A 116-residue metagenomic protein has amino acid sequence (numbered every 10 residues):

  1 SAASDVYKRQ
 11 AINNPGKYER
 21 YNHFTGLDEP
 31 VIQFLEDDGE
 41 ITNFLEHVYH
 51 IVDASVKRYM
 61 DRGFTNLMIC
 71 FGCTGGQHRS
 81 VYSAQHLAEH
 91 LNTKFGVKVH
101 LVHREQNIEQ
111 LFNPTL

Functional and structural regions predicted by a protein language model:
A2-Y7: Short, small-residue-biased leader/transition segments that mark boundaries at the very start of proteins
R9-N14, Q106-I108: Conserved nucleotide-binding/hydrolysis micro-motifs of P-loop NTPases
A11-E46: Charged, amphipathic alpha-helical linker segments immediately N-terminal to NTP-binding catalytic cores
A54-M60: Pre-Walker A adenine-sensing motif
T65-A88: Catalytic cysteine-centered active loop of the rhodanese-like fold, especially the PTP/DSP P-loop
A88-K98: Post-Walker A helix-loop "phosphate-sensing" segment adjacent to the P-loop in P-loop NTPases
G96-Q106: Short beta-strand-centered segment that lines the nucleotide-binding/catalytic pocket of NTP-utilizing
Q106-L116: Charge-rich, low-complexity intrinsically disordered segments
